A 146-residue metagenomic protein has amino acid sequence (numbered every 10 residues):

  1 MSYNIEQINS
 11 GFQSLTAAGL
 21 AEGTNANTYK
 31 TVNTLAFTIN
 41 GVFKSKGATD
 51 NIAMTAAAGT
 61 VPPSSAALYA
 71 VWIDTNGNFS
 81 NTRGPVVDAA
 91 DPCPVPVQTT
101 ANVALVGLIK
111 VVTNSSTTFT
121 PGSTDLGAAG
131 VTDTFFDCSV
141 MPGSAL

Functional and structural regions predicted by a protein language model:
M1-L146: Beta-strand-rich solenoidal segments
